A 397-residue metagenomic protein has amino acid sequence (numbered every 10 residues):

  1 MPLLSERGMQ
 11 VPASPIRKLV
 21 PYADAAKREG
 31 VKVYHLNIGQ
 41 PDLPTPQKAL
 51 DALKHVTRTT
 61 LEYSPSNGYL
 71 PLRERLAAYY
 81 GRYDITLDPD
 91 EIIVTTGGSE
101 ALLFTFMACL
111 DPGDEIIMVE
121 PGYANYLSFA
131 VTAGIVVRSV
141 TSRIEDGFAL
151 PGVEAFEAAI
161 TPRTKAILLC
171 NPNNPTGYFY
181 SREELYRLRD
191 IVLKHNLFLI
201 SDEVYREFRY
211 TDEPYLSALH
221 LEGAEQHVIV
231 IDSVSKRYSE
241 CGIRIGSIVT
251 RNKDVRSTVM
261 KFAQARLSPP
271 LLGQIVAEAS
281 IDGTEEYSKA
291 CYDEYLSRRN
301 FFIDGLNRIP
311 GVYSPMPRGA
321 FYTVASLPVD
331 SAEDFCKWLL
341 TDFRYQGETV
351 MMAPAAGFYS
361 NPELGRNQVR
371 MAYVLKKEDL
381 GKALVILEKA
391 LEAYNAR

Functional and structural regions predicted by a protein language model:
P2-L4, G8-S14, L19-K32, I38-V56 (+2 more regions): PLP-dependent class I/II
L36, T59-E62, R75-A78, R82: Glycine-rich loop-to-alpha-helix module at the N-terminal edge of alpha/beta enzyme cores
Y63-S64, K289: Short, surface-exposed loop/turn segments at secondary-structure junctions
N67-G68: Short beta-strand to alpha-helix junction loop
L72, L76, D90: Conserved AMP-binding/adenylate-forming core of the ANL superfamily
